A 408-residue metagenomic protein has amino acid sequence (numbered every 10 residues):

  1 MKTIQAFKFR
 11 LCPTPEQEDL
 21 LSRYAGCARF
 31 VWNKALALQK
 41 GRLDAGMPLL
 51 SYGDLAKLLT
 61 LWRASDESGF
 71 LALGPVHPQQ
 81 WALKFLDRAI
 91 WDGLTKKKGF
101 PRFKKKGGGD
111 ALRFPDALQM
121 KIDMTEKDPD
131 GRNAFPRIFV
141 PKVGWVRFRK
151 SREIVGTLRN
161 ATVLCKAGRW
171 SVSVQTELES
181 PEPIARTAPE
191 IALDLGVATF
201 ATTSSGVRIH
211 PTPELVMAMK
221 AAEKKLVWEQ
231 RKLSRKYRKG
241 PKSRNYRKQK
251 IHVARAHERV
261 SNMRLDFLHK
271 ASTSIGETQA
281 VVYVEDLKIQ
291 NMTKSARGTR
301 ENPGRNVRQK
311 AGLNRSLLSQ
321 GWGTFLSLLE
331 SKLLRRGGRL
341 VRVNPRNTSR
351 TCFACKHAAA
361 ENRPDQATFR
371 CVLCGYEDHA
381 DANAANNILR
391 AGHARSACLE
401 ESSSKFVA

Functional and structural regions predicted by a protein language model:
M1-P78: Gly/serine-rich nucleotide phosphate-binding loop at the start of the catalytic core of nucleotide/ADP-ribose-handling
I4-Q5, D19, F139-K142, R152 (+2 more regions): Positively charged, helix-rich recognition surfaces that bind polyanionic ligands
A35, A82-A89, G93, A382-G392: Stable alpha-helical structural segments in soluble proteins, enriched in small hydrophobic residues
L36-L43, I90, L94-P101, L178 (+2 more regions): Long, hydrophobic, amphipathic alpha-helical segments used as structural scaffolds
Y52-L164, G298, R315, S319: Acidic carboxylate diad motif detector
